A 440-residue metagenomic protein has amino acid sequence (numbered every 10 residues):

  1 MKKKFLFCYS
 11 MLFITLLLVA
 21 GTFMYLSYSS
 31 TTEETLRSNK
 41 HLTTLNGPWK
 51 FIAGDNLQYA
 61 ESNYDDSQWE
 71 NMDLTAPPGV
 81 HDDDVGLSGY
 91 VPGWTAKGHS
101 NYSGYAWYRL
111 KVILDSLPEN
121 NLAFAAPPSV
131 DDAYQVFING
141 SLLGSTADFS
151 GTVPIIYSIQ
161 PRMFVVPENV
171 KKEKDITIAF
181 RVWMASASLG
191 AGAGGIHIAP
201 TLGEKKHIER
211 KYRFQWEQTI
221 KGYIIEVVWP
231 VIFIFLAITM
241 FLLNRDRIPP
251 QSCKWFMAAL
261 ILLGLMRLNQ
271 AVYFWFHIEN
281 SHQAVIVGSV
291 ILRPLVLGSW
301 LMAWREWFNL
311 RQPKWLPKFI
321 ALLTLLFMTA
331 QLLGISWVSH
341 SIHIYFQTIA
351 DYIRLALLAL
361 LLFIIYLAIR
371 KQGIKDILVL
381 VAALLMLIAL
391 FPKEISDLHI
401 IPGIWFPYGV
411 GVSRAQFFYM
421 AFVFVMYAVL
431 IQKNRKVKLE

Functional and structural regions predicted by a protein language model:
M1-I14: N-terminal Sec-pathway targeting helices
V19-E119: Extended carbohydrate-recognition surfaces in non-catalytic/accessory domains of CAZymes and lectin-like proteins
L45, D55, I156-I224: An acidic-aromatic loop/edge-strand motif
W69, V112-N139, L143, I178-V182: Aromatic-lined ligand-binding clefts that engage carbohydrates, nucleic acids, or primary amines
P77-Y90, S141-R162: Solvent-exposed beta-strand/loop surfaces of large extracellular or lumenal domains
N101-S103, L117-E119, S129, Y157-I159 (+1 more regions): Surface-exposed coil/turn segments at beta-strand junctions on protein surfaces, enriched
F214-R247, Q347-R370: First transmembrane helix
G264-E440: Interfacial "cap-and-anchor" motif at the non-cytosolic start of specific transmembrane alpha-helices
